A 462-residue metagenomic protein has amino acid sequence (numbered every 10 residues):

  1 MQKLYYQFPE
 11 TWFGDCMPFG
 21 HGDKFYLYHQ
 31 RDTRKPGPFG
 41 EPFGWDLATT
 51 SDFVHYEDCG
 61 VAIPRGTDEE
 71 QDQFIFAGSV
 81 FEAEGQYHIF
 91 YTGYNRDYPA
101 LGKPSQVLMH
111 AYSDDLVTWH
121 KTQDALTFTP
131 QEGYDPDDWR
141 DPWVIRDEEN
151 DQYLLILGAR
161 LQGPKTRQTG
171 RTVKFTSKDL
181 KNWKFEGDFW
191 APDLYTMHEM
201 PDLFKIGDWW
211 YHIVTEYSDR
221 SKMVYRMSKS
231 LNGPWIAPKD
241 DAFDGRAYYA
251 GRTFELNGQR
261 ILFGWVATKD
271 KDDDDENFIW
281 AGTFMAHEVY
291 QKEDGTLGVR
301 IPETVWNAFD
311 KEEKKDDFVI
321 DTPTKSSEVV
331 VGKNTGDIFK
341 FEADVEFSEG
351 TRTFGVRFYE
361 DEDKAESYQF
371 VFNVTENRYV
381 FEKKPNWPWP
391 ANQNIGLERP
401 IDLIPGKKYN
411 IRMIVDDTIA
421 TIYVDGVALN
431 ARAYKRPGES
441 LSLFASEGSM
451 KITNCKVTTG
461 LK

Functional and structural regions predicted by a protein language model:
M1-D141, I145-H198, K205-G245, V266-I320 (+4 more regions): Beta-rich carbohydrate-recognition and catalytic domains
L203, F341-A343, K407-I422: Short tryptophan-centered beta-strand motifs in secreted/extracellular beta-sheet-rich domains of glycan-recognition
K239-D240, S327-N334, L397-L403, A431-R432: Beta-strand-rich interaction surfaces with strong enrichment in secreted/lumenal proteins
D321-N386: Secretory/extracellular carbohydrate-interaction modules and structurally similar beta-sandwich "look-alikes"
W387-N410: Short, aromatic/His-centered strand-loop micro-motif at the edge of beta-sheets
M413, C455-V457: Extracellular beta-strand elements of beta-rich domains used for carbohydrate recognition/degradation or cell-matrix
G426-S442: Short, solvent-exposed beta-strand-to-loop segments that form ligand-recognition rims of beta-rich domains
G448-I452: Extracellular carbohydrate recognition
